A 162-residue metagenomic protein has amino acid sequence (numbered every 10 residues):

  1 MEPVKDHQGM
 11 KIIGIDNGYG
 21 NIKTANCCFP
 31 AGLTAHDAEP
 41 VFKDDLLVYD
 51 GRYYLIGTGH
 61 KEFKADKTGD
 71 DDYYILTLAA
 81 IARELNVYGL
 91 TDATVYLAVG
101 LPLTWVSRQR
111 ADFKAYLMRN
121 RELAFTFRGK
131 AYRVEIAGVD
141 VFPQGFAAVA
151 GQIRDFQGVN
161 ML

Functional and structural regions predicted by a protein language model:
M1-M161: Nucleotide/phosphate-binding catalytic cleft detector across ATP-hydrolyzing and phosphate-transferring enzymes
